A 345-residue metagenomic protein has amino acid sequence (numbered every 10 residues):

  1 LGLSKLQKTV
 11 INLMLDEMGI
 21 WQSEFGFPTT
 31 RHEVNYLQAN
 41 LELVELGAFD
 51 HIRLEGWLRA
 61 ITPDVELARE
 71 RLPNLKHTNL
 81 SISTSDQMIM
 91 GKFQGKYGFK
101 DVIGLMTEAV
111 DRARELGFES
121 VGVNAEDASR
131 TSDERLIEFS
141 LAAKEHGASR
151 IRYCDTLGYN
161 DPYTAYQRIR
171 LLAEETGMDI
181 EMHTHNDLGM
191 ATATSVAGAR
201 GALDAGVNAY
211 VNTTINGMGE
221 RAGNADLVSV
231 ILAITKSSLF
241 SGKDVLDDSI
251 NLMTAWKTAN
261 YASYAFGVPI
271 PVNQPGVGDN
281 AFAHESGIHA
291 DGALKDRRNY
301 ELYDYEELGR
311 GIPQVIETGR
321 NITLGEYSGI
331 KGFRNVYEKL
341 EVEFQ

Functional and structural regions predicted by a protein language model:
G2-Q22, L37, E42-F49, T62-M178 (+1 more regions): Alpha/beta enzyme core
I11, L232, S241-Q345: A mid-to-C-terminal "edge-of-domain" accessory segment
M18, L43-G47, A109-R112, L116 (+7 more regions): Change "in soluble alpha/beta enzymes" to "in soluble alpha/beta proteins
Q22-G26, R53-G56, G122-N124, R152 (+2 more regions): Short catalytic-loop micro-motif centered on adjacent basic/acidic residues
F27-H32, L58-T62, I82-D86, A125-S129 (+3 more regions): Active-site-proximal loop/turn and secondary-structure-junction residues that shape catalytic pockets, frequently
Y153, D179-T184, A209-N216, D244-K257 (+1 more regions): Beta-strand segments within the central parallel beta-sheet cores of soluble alpha/beta enzyme folds
N186-A199, L203-V230: Thiamine diphosphate
M218-D248: C-terminal helical cap(s) of enzyme catalytic domains, especially alpha/beta-barrels
